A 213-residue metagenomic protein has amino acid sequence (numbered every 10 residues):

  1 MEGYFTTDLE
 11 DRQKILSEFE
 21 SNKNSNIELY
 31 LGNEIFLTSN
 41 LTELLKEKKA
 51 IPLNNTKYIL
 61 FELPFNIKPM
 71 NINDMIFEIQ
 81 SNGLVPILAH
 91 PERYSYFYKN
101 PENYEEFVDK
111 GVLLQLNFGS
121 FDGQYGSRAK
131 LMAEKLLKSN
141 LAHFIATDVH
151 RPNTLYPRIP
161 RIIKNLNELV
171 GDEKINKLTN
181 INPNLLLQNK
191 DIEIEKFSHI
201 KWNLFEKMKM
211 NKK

Functional and structural regions predicted by a protein language model:
M1-E2: Short, conserved active-site loops that position catalytic residues or coordinate cofactors/metal ions across diverse
F5-Q115, E193-K213: Extended substrate/RNA-proximal surfaces in nucleic-acid metabolism proteins
T6-L9, S25-E28, T154-N182: Short acidic, glycine/proline-enriched helix-loop-strand junctions
H90, D148, P183: Conserved, mostly hydrophobic/aromatic
G123-Y125, N153-P157, L187: Short active-site-adjacent structural elements
G126-M132: Short loop-to-alpha-helix "cap/lid" segments that border enzyme active sites across diverse enzyme classes
L141-P157: Short acidic/histidine-rich active-site segments
K164-K213: Mid-to-C-terminal alpha-helical segments outside catalytic/metal-binding sites
